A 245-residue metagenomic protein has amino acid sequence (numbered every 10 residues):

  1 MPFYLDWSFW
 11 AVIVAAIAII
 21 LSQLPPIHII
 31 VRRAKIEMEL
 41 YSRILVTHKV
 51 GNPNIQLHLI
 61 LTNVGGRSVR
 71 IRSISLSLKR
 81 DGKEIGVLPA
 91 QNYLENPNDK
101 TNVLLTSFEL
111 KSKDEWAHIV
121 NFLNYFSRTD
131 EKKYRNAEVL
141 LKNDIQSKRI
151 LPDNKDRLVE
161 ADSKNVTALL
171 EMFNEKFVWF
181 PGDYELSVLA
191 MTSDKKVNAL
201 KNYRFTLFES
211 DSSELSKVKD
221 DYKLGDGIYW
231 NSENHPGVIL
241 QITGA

Functional and structural regions predicted by a protein language model:
M1-R33: Membrane-embedded hydrophobic alpha-helical segments
P25-V50: Low-complexity, acidic Ser/Thr/Pro/Gly-rich terminal tails and inter-domain linkers that flank the onset of structured
N52-H58, E185: Short, solvent-exposed loop/turn segments enriched in Ser/Thr/Gly
L61-V69: Asparagine-centered strand-capping/turn motif at beta-strand->loop junctions
K79-Q91: Short aromatic-acidic-glycine turn motif
A90-L169: Intrinsically disordered, low-complexity Pro/Gly/Ser/Thr-rich segments with frequent PxxP/GP/PP motifs and embedded
L158-L169, P181, K195-A245: Acidic, serine/threonine- and proline-rich intrinsically disordered appendage/tail regions
W179-L189: A short tyrosine-centered beta-strand micro-motif
